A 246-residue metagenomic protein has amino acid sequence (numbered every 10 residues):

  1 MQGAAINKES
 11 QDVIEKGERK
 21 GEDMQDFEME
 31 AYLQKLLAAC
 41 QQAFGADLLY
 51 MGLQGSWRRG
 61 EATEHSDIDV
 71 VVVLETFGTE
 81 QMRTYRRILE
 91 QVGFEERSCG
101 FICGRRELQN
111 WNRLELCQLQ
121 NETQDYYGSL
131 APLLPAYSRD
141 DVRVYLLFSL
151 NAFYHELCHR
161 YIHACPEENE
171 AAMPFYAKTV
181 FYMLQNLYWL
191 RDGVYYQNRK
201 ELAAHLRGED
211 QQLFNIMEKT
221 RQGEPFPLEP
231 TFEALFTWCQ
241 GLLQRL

Functional and structural regions predicted by a protein language model:
M1-D23: N-terminal amphipathic/basic-hydrophobic helices that include classical n-h-c signal peptides and signal-anchor
A5, E64-S66: Residue-level preference for short coil/turn positions at secondary-structure junctions
G17, E22-Q42, A46, R58-E64 (+1 more regions): Catalytic core of pol beta-like nucleotidyltransferases
D69: N-terminal loops that bind phosphate or other acidic moieties and the adjacent beta-alpha structural core
